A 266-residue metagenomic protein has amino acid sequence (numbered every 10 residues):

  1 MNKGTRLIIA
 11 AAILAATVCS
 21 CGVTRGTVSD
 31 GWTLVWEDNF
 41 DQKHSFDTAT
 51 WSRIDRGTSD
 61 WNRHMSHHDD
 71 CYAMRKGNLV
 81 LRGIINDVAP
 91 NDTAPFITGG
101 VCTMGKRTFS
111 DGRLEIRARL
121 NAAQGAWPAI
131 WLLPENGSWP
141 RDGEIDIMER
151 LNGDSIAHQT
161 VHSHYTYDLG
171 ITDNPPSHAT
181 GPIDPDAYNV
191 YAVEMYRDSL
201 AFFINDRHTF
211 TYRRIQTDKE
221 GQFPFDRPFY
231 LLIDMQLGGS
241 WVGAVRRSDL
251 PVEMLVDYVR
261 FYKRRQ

Functional and structural regions predicted by a protein language model:
M1-T27: Bacterial Sec-dependent N-terminal signal peptides
C21-Q266: GH16 jelly-roll
